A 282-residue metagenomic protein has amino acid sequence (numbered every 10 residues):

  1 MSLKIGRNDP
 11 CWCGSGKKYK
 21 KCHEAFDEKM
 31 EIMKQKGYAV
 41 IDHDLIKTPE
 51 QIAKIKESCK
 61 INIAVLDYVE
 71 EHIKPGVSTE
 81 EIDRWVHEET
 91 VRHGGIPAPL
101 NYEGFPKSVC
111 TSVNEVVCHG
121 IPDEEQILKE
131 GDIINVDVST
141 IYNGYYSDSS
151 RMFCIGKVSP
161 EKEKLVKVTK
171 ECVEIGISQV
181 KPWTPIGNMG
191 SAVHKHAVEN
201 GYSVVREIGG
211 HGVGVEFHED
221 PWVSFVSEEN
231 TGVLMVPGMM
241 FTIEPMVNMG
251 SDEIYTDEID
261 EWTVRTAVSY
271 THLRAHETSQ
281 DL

Functional and structural regions predicted by a protein language model:
M1-L45: Acidic/negatively charged segments and metal-coordination signatures
N62-E130, Q179-P221, V233-F241, M249-D257: Active-site cores enriched in adjacent His and Asp/Glu residues with nearby glycine-rich loops that coordinate divalent
V117, S139-N143, M246-G250: Short, charged beta-turn/beta-strand-edge "cap" motif at the junction between a beta-strand and an adjacent loop
E125-E163: Hydrophobic alpha-helical segments and helix pairs
I133, S139, I177, P245-M246: Short, surface-exposed secondary-structure boundary micro-motifs
N248-Y270: A conserved acidic, glycine/proline-rich C-terminal tail/linker
T271-T278: Conserved small/polar residues in nucleotide/adenosyl-binding loops
